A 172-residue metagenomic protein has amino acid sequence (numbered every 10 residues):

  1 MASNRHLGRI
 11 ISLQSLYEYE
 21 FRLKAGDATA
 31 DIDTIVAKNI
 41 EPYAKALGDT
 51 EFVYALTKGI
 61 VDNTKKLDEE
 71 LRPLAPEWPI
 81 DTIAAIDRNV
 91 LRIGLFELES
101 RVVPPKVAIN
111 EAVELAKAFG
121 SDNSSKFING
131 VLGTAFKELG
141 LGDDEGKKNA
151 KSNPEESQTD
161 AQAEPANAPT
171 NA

Functional and structural regions predicted by a protein language model:
M1-A118, N123-S125, N129-A172: N-terminal interaction/assembly modules
